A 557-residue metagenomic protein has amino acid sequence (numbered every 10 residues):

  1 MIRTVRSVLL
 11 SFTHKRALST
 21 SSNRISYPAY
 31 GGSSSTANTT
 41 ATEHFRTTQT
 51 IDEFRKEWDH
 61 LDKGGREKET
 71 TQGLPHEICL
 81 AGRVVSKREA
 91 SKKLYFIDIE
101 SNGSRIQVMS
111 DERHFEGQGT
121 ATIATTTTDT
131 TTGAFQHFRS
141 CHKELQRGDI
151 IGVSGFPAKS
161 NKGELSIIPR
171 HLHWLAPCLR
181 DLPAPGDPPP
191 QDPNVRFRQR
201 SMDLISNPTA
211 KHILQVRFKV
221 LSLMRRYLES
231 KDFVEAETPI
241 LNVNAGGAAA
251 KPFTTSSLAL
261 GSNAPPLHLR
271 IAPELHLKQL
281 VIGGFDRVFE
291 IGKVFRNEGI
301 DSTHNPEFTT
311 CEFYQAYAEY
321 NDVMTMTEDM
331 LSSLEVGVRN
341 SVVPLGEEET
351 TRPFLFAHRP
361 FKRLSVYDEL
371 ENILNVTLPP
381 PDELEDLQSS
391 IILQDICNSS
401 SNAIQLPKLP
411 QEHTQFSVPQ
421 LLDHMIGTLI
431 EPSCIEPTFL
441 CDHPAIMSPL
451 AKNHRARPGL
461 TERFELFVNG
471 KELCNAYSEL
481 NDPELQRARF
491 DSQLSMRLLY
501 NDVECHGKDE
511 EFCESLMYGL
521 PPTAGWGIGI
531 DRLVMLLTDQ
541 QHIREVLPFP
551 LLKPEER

Functional and structural regions predicted by a protein language model:
M1-R557: Class II aminoacyl-tRNA synthetase catalytic cores and aaRS-like
